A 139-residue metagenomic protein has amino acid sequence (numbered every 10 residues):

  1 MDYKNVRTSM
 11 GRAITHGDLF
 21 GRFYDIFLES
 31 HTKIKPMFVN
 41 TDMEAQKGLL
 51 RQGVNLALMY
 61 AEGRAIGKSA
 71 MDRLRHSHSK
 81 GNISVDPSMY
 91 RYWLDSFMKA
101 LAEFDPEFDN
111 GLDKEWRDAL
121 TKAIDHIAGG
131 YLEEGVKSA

Functional and structural regions predicted by a protein language model:
M1-A139: Globin-like tetrapyrrole-binding proteins
